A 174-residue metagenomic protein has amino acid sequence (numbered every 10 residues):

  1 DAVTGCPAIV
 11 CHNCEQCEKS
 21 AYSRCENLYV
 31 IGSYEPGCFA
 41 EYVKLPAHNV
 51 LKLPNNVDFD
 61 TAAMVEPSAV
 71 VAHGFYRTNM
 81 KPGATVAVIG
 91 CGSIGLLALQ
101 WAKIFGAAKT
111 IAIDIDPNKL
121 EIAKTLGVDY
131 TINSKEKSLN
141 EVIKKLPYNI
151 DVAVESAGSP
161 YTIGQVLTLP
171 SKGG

Functional and structural regions predicted by a protein language model:
A2, E41-Y42, K109, Y130 (+1 more regions): Well-ordered beta-strand positions
A2-T4, A87: Hydrophobic beta-strand signal
I9-I89, L120: NAD(P)H dinucleotide-binding glycine-rich loop of Rossmann-like/cofactor-binding domains, especially the beta1-alpha1
N13, L96, I163-G164: Glycine/Thr-rich phosphate-binding loops of Rossmann-like dinucleotide-binding domains
V57-E136, E141: Mid-domain Rossmann-like dinucleotide-binding core that forms the NAD(H)/NADP(H) cofactor-binding site
T78, E121-G174: Glycine-rich cofactor phosphate-binding loops and adjacent beta1-alpha1 units of small-molecule cofactor enzyme domains
